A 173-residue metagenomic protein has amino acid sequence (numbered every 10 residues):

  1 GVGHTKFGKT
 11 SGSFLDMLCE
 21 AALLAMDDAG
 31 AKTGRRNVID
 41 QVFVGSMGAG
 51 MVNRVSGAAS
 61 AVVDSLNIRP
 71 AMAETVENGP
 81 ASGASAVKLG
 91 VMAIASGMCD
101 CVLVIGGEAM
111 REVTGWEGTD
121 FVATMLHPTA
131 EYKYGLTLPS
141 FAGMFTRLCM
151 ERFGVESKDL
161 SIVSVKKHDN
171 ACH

Functional and structural regions predicted by a protein language model:
G1-A81, L89, F145-D159, V163-H168: Conserved active-site "lid/cap" helical segment
G48-I105, A109-F141: Conserved catalytic cysteine-centered active-site region of acyl-thioester-dependent Claisen-condensing enzymes
D120-L126, E131-H173: Glycine-rich, mobile lid/loop segments that gate access to catalytic sites or pores
